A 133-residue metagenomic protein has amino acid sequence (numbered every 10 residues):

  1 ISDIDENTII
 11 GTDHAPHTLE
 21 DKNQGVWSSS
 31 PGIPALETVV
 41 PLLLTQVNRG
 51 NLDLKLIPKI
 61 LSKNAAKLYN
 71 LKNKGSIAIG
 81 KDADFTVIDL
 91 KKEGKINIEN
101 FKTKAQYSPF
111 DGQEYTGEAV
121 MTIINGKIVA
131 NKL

Functional and structural regions predicted by a protein language model:
I1: Phosphate/diphosphate-binding loops
D5-I9, A15-L90: His/Asp/Glu-enriched, well-ordered alpha-helical/loop segment that forms or immediately abuts the divalent-metal
G25, D82-L133: C-terminal cap of metal-dependent C-N hydrolases
